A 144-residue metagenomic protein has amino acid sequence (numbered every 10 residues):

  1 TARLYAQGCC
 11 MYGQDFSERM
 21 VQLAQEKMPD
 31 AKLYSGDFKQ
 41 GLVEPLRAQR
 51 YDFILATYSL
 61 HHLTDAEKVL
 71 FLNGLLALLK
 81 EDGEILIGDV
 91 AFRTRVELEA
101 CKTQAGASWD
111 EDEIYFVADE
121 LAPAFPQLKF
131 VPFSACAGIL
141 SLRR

Functional and structural regions predicted by a protein language model:
T1-P45, L86-R144: Class I (Rossmann-like) S-adenosyl-L-methionine-dependent methyltransferase catalytic domain, capturing the SAM-binding
L55: A conserved beta-strand element that flanks and buttresses the S-adenosyl-L-methionine
Y58-H62: Short catalytic micro-motifs in class I SAM-dependent methyltransferases
T64-K68, R95: Short N-terminal helix/helix-N-cap motif within the alpha/beta-hydrolase-1
E67-L70, E120: An acidic, carboxylate-rich microenvironment
V69-E81: A short glycine-rich, Lys/Arg-flanked "PGG" loop and its adjoining helix->strand segment in the class I
